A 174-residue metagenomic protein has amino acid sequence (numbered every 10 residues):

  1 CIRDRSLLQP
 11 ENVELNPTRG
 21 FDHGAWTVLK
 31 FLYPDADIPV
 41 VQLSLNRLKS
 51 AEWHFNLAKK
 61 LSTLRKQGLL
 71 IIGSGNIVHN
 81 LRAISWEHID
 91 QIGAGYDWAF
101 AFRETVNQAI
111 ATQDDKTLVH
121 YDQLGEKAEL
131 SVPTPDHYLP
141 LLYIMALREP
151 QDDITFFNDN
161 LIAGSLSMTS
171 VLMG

Functional and structural regions predicted by a protein language model:
C1-I2: Short, small-residue-biased leader/transition segments that mark boundaries at the very start of proteins
S6-P10, I38-P39, R47-K49, N56 (+2 more regions): Surface-exposed, charge/polar-rich loops and edge strands
N12-D37, S165: Conserved ATP-utilizing enzyme core subdomain
R19, S74-I77: Short, well-ordered beta-to-alpha junction loops that form the rim of enzyme active sites and present histidine/acidic
S44: Acyl-group handling in specialized metabolite and lipid biosynthesis
